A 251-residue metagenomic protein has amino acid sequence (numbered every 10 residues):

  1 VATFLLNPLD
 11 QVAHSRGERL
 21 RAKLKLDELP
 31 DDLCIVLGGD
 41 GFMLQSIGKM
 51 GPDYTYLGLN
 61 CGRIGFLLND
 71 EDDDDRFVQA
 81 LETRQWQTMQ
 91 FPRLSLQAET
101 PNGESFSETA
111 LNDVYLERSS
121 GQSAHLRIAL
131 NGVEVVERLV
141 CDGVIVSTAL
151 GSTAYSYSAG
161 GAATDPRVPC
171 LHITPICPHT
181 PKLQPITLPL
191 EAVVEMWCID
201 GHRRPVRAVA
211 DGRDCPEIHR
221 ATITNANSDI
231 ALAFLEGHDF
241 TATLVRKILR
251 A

Functional and structural regions predicted by a protein language model:
V1-L33, L37, F42-P52, E71-Q90 (+1 more regions): ATP/NTP phosphate-donor binding region
S15, Q45-I47, L67-N69, S156-S158 (+2 more regions): Short glycine-/acidic-enriched loop or helix-start segments at secondary-structure transitions that form or flank
I35, N60, V114, G212: A residue-level signal for conserved active-site and pocket-lining positions in enzyme catalytic cores
G39-F42, G62-I64, L150-T153: Short glycine-rich anion-binding loops that position phosphate/pyrophosphate groups of nucleotides and phosphorylated
Y54-L57: Proline-centered loop/turn at the N-terminus of a beta-strand
G62-G143: Catalytic core of DAGKc-family lipid kinases
E108, L116, G121, N131-V135 (+1 more regions): ATP/nucleoside-binding phosphotransfer catalytic cores, i.e., glycine-rich phosphate-binding loops
R138-C141, I145-K182: Gly/Ser/Thr-rich active-site loops/lids in small-molecule metabolic enzymes that frequently grip phosphoryl groups
